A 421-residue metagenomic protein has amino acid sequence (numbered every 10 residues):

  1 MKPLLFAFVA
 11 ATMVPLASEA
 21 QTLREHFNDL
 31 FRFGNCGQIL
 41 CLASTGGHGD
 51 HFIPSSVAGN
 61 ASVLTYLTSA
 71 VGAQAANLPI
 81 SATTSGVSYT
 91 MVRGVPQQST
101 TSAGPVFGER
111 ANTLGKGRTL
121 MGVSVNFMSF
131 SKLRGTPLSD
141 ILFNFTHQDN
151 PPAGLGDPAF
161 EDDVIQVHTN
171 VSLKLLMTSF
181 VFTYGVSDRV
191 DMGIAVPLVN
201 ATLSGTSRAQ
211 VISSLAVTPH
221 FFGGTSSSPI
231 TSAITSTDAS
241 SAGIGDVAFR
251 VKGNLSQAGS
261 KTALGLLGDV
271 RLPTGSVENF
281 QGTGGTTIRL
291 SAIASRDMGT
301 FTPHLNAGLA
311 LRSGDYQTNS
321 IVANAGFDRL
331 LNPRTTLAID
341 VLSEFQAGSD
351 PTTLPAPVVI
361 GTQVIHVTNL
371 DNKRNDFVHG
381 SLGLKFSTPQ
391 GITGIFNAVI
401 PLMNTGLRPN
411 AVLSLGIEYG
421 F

Functional and structural regions predicted by a protein language model:
Q21-S187, D191-G193, N200-S241, G245 (+1 more regions): A subset of solvent-exposed loop/turn segments in beta-rich extracellular surface proteins, enriched in glycine
A103, F107-R110, M121-V125, F180-V186 (+11 more regions): Residues on the lipid-exposed face of transmembrane beta-strands in outer-membrane beta-barrel proteins
A103, G115-T119, L173-T178, A242-V247 (+4 more regions): Residues that define the transmembrane beta-barrel architecture of outer-membrane proteins
F107-G108, V164-H168, A233-D238, S276-F280 (+3 more regions): Extracellular loop and loop/strand-boundary signature of outer-membrane beta-barrel proteins
V125-S131, V196-T202, D246, L255 (+6 more regions): Transmembrane beta-strands of outer-membrane beta-barrel pores
F130, R189-I194, G259-K261, T300-L305 (+2 more regions): Repeated loop/turn-to-beta-strand initiation elements of outer-membrane beta-barrel proteins
L133-L138, G205-V211, G265-D269, S276-G284 (+5 more regions): Outer-membrane beta-barrel translocator domains and adjoining extracellular loop/strand segments of Gram-negative
I141-F145, A216-A233, Q317, G326-F421: Outer membrane beta-barrel transmembrane domains
